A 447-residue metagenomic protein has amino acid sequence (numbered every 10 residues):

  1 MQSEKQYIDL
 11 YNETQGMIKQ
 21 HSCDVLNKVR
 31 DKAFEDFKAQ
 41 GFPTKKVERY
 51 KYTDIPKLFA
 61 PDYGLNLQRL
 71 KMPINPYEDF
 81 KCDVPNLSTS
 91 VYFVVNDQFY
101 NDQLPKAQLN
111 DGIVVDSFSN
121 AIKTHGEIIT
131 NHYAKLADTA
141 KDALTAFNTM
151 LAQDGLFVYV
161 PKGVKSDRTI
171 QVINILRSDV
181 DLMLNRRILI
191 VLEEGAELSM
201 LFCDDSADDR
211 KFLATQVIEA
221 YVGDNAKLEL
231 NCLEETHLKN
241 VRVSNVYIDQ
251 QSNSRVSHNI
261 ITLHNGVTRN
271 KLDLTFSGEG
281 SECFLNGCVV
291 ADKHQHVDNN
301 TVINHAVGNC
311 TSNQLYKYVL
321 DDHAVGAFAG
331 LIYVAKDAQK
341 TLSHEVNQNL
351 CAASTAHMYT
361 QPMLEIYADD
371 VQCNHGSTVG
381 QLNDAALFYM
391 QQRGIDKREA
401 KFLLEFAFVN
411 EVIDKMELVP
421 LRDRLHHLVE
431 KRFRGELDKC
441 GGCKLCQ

Functional and structural regions predicted by a protein language model:
M1-A146, L315, D321: N-terminal amphipathic, basic helical "cap/leader" segment at the start of enzyme domains
D111-F388, Q392-I395, V409-Q447: Conserved beta-strand/loop scaffold segments within soluble protein domains that form the structured core and edges
